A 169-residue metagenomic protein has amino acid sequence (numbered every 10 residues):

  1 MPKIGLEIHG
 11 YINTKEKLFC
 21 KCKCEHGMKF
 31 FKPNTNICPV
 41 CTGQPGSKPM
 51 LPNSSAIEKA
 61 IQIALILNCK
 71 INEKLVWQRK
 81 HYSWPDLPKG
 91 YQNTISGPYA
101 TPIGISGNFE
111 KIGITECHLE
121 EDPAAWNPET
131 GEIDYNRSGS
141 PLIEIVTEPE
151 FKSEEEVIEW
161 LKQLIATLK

Functional and structural regions predicted by a protein language model:
M1-K169: Basic, nucleic-acid-interacting segments
